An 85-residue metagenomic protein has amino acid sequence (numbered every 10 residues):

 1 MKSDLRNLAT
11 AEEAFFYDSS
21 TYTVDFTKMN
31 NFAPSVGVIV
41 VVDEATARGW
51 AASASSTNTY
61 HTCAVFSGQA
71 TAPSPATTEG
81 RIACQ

Functional and structural regions predicted by a protein language model:
M1-L5: Membrane-proximal amphipathic alpha-helices that sit immediately adjacent to an N-terminal transmembrane/signal-anchor
R6, T10-Q85: Periplasmic/extracellular, small/polar-rich flexible segments of pilin-like filament-forming proteins
